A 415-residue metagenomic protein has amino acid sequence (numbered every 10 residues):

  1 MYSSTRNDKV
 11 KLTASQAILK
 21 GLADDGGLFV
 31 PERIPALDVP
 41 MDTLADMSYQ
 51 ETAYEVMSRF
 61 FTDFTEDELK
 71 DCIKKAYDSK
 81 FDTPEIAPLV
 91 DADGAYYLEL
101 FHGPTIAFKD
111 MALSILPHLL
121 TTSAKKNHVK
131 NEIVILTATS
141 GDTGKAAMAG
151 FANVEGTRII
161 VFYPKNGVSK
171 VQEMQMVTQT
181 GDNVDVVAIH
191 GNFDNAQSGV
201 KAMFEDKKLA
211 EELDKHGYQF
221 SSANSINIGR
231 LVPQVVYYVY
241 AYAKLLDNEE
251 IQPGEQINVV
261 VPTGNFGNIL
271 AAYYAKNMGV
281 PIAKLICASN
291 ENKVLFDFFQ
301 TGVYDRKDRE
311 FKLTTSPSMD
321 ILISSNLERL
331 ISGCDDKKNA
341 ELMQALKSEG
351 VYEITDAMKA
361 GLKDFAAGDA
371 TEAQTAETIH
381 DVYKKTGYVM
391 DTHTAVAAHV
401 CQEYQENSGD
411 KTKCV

Functional and structural regions predicted by a protein language model:
M1-V415: PLP-dependent amino-acid enzyme catalytic core
